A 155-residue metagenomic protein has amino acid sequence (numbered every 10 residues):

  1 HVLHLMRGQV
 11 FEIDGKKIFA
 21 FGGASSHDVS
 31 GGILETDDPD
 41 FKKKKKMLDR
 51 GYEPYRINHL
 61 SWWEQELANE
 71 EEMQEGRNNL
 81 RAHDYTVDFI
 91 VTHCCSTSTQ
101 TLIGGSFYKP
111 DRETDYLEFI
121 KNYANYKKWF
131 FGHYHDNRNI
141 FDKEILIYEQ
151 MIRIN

Functional and structural regions predicted by a protein language model:
H1-M6: Glycine/small-residue-rich loop that forms an oxyanion/phosphate-binding "nest" at active or ligand-binding sites
R7, F21, T92-H93, F131-H133: Short His-Asn-centered micro-motif
R7-Q9, G23, E149-I152: Residues that form or immediately flank small-molecule/cofactor binding pockets and catalytic motifs
G8-Q9, G76-R81, L117-I120, D136: Short, flexible, glycine/charge-rich loop motifs used to bind or transfer phosphoryl groups or to couple energy/partner
V10-A20, F89, F141-I145: Beta-strand-turn-beta hairpins that frame and shape the catalytic cleft of phosphate-ester-processing enzymes
F11, S25, H135: Short, flexible micro-motifs
K16-Y108: Active-site-proximal loop/helix segment associated with metal-binding centers of metalloenzymes
C95-N155: Conserved beta-sheet core of the metallophosphoesterase superfamily
